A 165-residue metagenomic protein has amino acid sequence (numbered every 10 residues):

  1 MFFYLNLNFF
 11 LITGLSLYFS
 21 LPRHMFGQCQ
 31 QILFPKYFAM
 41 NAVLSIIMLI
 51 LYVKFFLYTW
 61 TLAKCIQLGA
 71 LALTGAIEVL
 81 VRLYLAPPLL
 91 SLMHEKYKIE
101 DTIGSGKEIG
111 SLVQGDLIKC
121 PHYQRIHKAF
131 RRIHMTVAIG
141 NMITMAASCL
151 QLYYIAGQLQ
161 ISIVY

Functional and structural regions predicted by a protein language model:
M1-Q67, S91, K96-Y97, H122 (+1 more regions): Interfacial loop at the N-terminal end of multi-pass membrane proteins
Y4-L7, L73-S91: Hydrophobic alpha-helical membrane-embedded segments
F10, G14, V43-I46, R82 (+3 more regions): Alpha-helical transmembrane segments of polytopic integral membrane proteins, especially the permease/helical cores
L17-Y18, P22, P88-A129: Juxtamembrane membrane-interface segments of multi-pass membrane proteins
F38, A42-S45, L68-G75, A138-N141 (+1 more regions): Residues within membrane-spanning alpha-helices of integral membrane proteins, especially the hydrophobic core/packing
L49-T59, A138-Q158: Alpha-helical transmembrane segments and their membrane-interface junctions in multi-pass membrane proteins
W60-T61, G106-Q114, S148-Y165: Charge-rich, acidic-biased intrinsically disordered regions
P121-T144: Individual transmembrane alpha-helices with interfacial aromatic-anchor signatures
